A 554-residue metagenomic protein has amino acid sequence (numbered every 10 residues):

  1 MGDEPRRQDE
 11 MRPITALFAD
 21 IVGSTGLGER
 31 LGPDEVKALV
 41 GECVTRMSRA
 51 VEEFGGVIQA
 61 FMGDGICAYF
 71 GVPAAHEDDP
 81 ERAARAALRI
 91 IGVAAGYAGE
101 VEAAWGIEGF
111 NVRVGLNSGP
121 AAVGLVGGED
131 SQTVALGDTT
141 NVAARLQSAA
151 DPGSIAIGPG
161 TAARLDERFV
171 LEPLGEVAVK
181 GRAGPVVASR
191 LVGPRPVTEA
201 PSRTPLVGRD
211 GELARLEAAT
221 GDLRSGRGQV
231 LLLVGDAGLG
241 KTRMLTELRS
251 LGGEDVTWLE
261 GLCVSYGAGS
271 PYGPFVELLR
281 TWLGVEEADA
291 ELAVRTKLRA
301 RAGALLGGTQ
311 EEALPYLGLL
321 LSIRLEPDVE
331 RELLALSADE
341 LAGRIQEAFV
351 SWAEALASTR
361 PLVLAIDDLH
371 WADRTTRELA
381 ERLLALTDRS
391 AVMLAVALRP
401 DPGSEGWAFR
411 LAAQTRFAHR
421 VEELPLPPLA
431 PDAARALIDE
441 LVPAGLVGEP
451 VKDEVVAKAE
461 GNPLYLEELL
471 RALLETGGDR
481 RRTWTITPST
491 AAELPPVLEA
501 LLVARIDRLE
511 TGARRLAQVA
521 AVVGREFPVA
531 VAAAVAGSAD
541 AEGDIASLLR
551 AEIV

Functional and structural regions predicted by a protein language model:
M1-R30, D34-P73, E77-G124, E129-V554: Key residue(s) within conserved catalytic/signature motifs
